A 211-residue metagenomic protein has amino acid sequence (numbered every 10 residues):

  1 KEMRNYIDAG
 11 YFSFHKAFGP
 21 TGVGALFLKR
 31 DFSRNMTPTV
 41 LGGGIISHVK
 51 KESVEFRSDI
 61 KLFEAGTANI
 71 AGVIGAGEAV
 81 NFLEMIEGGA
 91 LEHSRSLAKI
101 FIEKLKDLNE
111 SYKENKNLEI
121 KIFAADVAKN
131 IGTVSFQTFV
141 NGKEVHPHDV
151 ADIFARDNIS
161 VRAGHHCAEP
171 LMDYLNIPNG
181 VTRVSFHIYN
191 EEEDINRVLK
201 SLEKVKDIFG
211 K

Functional and structural regions predicted by a protein language model:
K1-K211: Pyridoxal 5′-phosphate
